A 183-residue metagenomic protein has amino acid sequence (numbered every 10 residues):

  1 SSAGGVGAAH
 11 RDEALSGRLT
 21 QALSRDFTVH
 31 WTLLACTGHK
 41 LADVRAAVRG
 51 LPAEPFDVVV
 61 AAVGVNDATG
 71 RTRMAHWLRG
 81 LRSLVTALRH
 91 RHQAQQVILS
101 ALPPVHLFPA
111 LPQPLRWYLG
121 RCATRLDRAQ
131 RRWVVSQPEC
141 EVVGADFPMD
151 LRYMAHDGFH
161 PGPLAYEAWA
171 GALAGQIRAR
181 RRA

Functional and structural regions predicted by a protein language model:
S2-G80: Conserved SGNH/GDSL esterase-like catalytic core that processes O-acyl groups on lipids and polysaccharides
L33-A35, A101, G144: Residue-level recognition of beta-strand->loop/alpha-helix junctions
V48-D57, P112-D127, M154-A165: Short, electropositive alpha-helical surface patch
A62, S100-A101: Alpha/beta-hydrolase-fold catalytic nucleophile elbow
L81-T86, D127: Generic structural signal for well-ordered alpha-helices, preferentially at hydrophobic/aromatic core positions
H92-Q96: A short helix->loop->beta-strand "cap" motif at the edges of active sites that frequently abuts
L107-V143: Substrate-gating cap/lid alpha-helix
H156-A183: Histidine-centered active-site loop/cap adjacent to the catalytic His in serine esterases/O-acetyl transfer systems
